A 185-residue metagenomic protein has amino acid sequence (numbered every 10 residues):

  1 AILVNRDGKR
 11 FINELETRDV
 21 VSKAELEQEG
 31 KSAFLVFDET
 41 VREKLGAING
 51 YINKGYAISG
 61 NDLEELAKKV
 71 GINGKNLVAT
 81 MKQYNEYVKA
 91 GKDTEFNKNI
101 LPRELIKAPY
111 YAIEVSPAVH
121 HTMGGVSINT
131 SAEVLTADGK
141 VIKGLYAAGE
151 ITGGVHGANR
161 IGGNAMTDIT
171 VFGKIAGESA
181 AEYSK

Functional and structural regions predicted by a protein language model:
A1-N76: An anion/pyrophosphate-binding glycine-rich loop and adjacent beta-alpha core in soluble alpha-beta enzymes
R6-D7, T130, A137, V171: Short, ordered coil/turn segments that flank beta-strands lining enzyme active or ligand-binding pockets
K9, E16, K68-K75, A79-A90 (+3 more regions): Generic secondary-structure signature for well-ordered alpha-helical cores
K9-S32, T136, I142-M166: Gly/Pro-rich active-site capping loops and adjacent beta-alpha segments that organize cofactor/substrate pockets
V20, K31, A57-E65, I72-A79 (+4 more regions): Conserved active-site and cofactor/substrate-binding residues in soluble primary-metabolism enzymes
K23-E25, K89-G91, D168, A181: A generic membrane alpha-helix/interface feature
N76-N159: A glycine-rich dinucleotide-binding beta-alpha-beta segment and adjacent secondary-structure elements that constitute
I113, T152-S184: A conserved FAD-binding loop/helix module that cradles the flavin
